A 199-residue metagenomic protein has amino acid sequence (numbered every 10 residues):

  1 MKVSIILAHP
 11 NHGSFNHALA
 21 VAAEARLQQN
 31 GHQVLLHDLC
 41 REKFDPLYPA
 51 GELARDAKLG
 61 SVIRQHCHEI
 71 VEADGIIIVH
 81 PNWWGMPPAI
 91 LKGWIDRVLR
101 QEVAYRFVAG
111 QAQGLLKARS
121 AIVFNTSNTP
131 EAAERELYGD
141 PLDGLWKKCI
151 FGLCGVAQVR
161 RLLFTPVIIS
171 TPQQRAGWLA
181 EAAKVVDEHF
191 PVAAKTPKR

Functional and structural regions predicted by a protein language model:
M1-H32, H37: N-terminal beta1-alpha1 ligand-phosphate binding loop
H9-H12, N82, S127, T165: Residue-level signal for short, function-critical loop segments
H17-A18, A89-G93, Q173: Generic recognition of short, well-ordered alpha-helical segments
Q33-K43, L162-T165: A short beta-strand-loop structural module common to alpha/beta enzyme folds
L39-K58, R175: N-terminal beta-loop-helix "entrance" segment that forms/cooperates in small-molecule cofactor or anionic ligand
P46, E131-E134, I169-S170: A short acidic, helix-capping loop that chelates divalent metal ions and anchors anionic groups
L59-K147: Helix-loop-strand module that forms the ligand-binding subsite of alpha/beta enzymes
E136-P141, L145-R199: Glycine-rich phosphate/pyrophosphate-binding loop and the adjoining helix
